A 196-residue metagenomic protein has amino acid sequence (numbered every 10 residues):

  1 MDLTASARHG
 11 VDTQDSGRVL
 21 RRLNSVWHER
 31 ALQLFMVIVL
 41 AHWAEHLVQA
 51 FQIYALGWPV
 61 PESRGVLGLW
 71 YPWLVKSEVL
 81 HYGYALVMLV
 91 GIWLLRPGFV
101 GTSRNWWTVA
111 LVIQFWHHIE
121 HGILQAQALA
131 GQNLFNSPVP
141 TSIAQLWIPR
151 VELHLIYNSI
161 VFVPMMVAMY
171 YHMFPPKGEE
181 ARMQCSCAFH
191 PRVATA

Functional and structural regions predicted by a protein language model:
D2-A196: Hydrophobic alpha-helical segments at protein termini of multi-pass membrane proteins
